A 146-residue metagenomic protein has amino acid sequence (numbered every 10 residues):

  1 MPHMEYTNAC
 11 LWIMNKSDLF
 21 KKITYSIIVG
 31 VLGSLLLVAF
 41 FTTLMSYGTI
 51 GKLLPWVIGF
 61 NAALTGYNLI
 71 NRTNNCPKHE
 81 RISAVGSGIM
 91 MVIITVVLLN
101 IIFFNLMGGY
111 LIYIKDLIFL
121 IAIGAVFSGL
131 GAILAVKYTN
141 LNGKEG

Functional and structural regions predicted by a protein language model:
P2-G146: Juxtamembrane/disordered regions of integral membrane proteins
